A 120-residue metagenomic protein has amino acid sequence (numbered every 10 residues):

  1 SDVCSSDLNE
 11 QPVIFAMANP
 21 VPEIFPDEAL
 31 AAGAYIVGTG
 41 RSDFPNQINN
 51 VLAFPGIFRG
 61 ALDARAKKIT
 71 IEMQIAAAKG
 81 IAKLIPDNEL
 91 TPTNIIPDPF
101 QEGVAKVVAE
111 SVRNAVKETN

Functional and structural regions predicted by a protein language model:
D2-S5: Short, small-residue-biased leader/transition segments that mark boundaries at the very start of proteins
N9: Helix-to-beta-strand junctions that scaffold the AdoMet/dcAdoMet cofactor pocket in Class I SAM-dependent enzymes
P12-N120: Adenosine-phosphate binding glycine-rich loop
